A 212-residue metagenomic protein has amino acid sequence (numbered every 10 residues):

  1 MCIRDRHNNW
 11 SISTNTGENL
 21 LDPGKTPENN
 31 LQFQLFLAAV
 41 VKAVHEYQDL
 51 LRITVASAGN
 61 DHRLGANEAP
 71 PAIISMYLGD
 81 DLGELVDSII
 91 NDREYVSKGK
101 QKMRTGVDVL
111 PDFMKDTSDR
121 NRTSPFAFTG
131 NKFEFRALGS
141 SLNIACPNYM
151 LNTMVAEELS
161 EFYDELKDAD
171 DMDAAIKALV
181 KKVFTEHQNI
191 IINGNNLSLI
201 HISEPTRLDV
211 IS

Functional and structural regions predicted by a protein language model:
M1-I3, I200-I211: Single conserved hydrophobic/aromatic residue that forms the stacking wall/gate of nucleotide- or nucleobase-binding
R4, I12-T16, G139: Short, flexible loop/turn elements at secondary-structure junctions
R4, S124-F128: Replace "in large, NTP-powered and nucleic-acid-processing enzymes" with "in large, NTP-powered factors and other
R6-N8, F133: Change "...and in nucleic-acid phosphodiester-cleaving endonucleases..." to "...and in nucleic-acid processing enzymes
N9-R120, A127, D173, V183: Loop-rich catalytic cores of soluble enzymes, especially ATP-dependent carboxylate-amine ligases and other
R120-P125, L142, C146: Generic recognition of flexible, low-complexity loop/linker segments
K132, R136-L138, N143-D173: An acidic, glycine-/histidine-flanked metal-binding catalytic module
K167, M172-L199, S203: Polyanion-binding catalytic cores of nucleic-acid enzymes and NTP/SAM-utilizing transferases
